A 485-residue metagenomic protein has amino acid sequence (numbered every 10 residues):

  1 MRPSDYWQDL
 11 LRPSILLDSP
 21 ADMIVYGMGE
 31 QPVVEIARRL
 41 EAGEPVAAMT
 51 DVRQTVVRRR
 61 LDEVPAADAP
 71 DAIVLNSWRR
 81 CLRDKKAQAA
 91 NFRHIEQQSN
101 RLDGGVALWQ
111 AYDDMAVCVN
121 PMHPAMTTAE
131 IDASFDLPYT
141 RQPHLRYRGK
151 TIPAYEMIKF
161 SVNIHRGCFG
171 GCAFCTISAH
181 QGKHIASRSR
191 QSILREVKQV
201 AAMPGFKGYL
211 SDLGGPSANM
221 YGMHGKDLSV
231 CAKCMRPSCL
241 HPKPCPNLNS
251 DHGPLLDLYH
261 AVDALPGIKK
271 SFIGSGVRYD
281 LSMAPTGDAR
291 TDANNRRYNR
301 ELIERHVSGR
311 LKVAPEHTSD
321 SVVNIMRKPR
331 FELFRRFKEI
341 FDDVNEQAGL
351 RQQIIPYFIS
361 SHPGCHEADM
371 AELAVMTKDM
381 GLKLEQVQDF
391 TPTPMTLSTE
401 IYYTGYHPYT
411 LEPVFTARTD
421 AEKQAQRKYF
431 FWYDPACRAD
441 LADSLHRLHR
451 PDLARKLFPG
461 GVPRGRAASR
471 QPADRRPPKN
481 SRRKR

Functional and structural regions predicted by a protein language model:
M1-Y112, V119-N120, P124: Glycine-rich beta-alpha loop elements in corrinoid/cobalamin-binding modules across cobalamin-dependent enzymes
D22, S134, C168, C172 (+4 more regions): Conserved, mostly hydrophobic/aromatic
A90-S161: N-terminal [4Fe-4S]-dependent radical SAM core
K150-T176, Y209: N-terminal pre-triad scaffold of radical SAM enzymes
C175-S192: Iron-sulfur (Fe-S) cluster-binding segments and ferredoxin-like electron-carrier domains, especially [2Fe-2S]
Q199-I355, I359-P363: Conserved SAM/AdoMet-binding glycine-rich loop
C231, P237, G460-R485: Acidic, low-complexity intrinsically disordered tails
H362-K378: Catalytic cores of alpha/beta
